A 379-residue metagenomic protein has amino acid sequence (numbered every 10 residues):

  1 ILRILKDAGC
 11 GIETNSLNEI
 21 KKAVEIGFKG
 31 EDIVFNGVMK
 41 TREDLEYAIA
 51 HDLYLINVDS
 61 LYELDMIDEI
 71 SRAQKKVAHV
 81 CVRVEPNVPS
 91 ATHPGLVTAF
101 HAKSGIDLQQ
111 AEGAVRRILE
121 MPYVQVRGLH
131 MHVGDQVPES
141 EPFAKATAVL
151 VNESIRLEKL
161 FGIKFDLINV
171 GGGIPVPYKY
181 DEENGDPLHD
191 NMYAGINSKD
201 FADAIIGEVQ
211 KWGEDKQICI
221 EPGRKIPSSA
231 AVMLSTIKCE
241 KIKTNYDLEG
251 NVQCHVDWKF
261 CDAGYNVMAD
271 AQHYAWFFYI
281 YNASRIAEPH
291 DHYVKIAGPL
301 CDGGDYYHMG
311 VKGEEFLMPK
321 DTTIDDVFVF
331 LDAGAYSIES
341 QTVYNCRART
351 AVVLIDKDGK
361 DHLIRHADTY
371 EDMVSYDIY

Functional and structural regions predicted by a protein language model:
I1, P142-A146, F201, A230-M233 (+1 more regions): Residues at alpha-helix caps and immediate loop-helix transition turns in enzyme cores, especially N- and C-cap
I1-L167, V176: Active-site-proximal beta-alpha core segment in soluble small-molecule metabolic enzymes
N15, N36, D59, R83 (+9 more regions): Generic beta-strand/beta-sheet core signal
E31, Y54, A78-V80, A102 (+12 more regions): Structural beta-strand/beta-sheet cores of well-ordered domains, especially the beta-sheet scaffolds that support
V84-V88, V133-V137, G172-V176, R224-I226 (+3 more regions): Glycine-rich beta-alpha junction loops
G134, A144-C219: Acidic, glycine-rich loop-and-beta core segments that form the ion-binding/anion-interacting portion of active sites
A204-V209, G213-Y379: Charged (often Lys/Glu-rich) extended helix/loop segments that serve as interaction or gating elements
